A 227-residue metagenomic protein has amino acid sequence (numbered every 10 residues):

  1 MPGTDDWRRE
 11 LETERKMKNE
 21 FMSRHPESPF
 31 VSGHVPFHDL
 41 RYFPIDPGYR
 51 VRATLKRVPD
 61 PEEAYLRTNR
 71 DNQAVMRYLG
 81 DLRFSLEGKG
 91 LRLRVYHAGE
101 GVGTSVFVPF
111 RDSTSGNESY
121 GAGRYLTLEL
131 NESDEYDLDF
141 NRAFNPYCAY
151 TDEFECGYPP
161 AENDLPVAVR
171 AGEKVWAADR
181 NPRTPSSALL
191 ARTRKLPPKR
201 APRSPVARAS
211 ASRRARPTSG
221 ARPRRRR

Functional and structural regions predicted by a protein language model:
M1-V102, P109-T114, Y120-T127, D152 (+1 more regions): A compositional/structural signature for long, glycine/proline-rich flexible linkers and loops on extracytoplasmic
L86, E129-Y136: A short, structured loop/turn motif at beta-sheet edges
G103-F107, S133-E135: A generic structural signal for beta-strand entry/edge sites
E135-T151: Immediate flanking context of iron-sulfur cluster ligation sites
G157-P159: Mixed-charge, glycine-accented linear interaction segment located at domain edges/termini
T193: Conserved catalytic/binding loops enriched for acidic/polar residues
P197-R227: Compositionally biased, low-complexity flexible segments
